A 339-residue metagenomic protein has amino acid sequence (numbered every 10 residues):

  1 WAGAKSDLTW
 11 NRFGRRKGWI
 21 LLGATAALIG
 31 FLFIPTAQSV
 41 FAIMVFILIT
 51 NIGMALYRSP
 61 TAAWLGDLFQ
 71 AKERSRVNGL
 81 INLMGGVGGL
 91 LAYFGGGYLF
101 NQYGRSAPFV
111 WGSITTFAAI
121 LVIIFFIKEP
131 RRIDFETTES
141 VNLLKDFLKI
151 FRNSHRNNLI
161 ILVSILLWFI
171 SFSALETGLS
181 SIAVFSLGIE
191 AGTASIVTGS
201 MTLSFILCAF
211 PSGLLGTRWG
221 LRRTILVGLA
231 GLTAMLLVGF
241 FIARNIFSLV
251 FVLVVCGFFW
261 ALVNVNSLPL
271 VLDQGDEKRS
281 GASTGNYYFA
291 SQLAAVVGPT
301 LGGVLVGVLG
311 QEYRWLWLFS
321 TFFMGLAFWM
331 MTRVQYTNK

Functional and structural regions predicted by a protein language model:
W1-F13, C208-L221, V306: Helix-to-loop junctions at the C-terminal end of transmembrane segments in multipass secondary transporters
R15, F100-I114, V304-M324: A membrane-interface helix-boundary motif in multi-pass transporters
L21-Q38, A230-R244: C-terminal ends and interior cores of transmembrane alpha-helices in multi-pass membrane transporters/permeases
P35, A118-I127, L318-K339: Multi-pass alpha-helical transporter architecture, strongest for 12-TM Major Facilitator/SLC carriers used
L56-F69, L262-D276: Intracellular juxtamembrane helix-capping segments at the cytosolic ends of symmetry-related transmembrane helices
S75-F100, Y288-P299: Glycine-rich segments within core transmembrane alpha-helices of 12-TM secondary carriers
R131-L162: Juxtamembrane intracellular "pre-TM" segments in multi-pass secondary transporters
T177-A194: Short amphipathic helix-loop junctions that connect adjacent transmembrane helices in Major Facilitator Superfamily/SLC
